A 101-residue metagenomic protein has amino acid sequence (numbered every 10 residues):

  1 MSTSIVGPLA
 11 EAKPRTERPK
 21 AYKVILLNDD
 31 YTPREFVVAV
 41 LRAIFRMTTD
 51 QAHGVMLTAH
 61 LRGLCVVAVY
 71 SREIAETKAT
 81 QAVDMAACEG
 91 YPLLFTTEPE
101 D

Functional and structural regions predicted by a protein language model:
M1-D101: Terminal domain-initiation and capping elements
